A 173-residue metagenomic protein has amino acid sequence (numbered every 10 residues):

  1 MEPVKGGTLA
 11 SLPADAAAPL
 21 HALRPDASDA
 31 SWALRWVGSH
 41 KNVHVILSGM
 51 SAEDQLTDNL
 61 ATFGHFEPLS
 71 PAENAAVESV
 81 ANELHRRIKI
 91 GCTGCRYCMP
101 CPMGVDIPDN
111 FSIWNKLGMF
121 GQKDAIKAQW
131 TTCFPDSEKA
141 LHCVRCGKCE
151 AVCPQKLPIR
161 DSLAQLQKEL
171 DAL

Functional and structural regions predicted by a protein language model:
E2-L173: Structured C-terminal cap/extension of enzyme domains
